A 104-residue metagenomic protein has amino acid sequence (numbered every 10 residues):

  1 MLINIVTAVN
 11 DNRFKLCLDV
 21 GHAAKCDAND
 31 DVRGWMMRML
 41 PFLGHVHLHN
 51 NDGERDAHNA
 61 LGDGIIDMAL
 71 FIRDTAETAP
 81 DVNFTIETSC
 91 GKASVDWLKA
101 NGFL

Functional and structural regions predicted by a protein language model:
M1-L104: Histidine-acidic metal/acid-base catalytic patches
